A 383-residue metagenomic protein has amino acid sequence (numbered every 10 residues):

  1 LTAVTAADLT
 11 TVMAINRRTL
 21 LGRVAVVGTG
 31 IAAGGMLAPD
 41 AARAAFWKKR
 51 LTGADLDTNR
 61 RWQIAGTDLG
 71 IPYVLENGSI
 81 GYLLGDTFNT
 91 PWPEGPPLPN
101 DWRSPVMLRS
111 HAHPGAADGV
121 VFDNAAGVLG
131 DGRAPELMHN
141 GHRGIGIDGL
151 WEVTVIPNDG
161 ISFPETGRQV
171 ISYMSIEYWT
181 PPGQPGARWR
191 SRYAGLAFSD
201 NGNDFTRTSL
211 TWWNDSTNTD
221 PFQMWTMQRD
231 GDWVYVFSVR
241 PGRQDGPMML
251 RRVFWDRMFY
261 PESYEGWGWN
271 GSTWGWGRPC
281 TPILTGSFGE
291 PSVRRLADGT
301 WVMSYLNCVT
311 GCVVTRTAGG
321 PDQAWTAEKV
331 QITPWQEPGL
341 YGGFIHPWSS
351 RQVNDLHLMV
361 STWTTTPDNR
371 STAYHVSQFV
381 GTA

Functional and structural regions predicted by a protein language model:
L1-T19, G28-T29, P39-R43: N-terminal secretory signal peptides
M13, A25, G242: Residue-level marker of regulatory loop/turn positions in helix-turn-helix DNA-binding domains and in histidine
V24-A32: Sec-dependent signal peptide hydrophobic core
A45-A65, V74-V153, S162-T217, G231-F288 (+3 more regions): Beta-rich carbohydrate-recognition and catalytic domains
D68-I71, I156-I161, F222-T226, G289-S292 (+1 more regions): Beta-propeller and closely related beta-sheet repeat lectin domains
